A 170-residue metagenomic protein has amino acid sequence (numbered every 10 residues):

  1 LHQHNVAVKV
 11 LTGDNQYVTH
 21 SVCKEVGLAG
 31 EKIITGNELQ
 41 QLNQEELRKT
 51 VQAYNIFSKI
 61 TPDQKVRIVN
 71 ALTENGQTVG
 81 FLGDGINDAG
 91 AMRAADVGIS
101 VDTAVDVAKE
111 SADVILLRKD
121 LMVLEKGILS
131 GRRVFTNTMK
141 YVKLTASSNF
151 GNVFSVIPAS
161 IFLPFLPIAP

Functional and structural regions predicted by a protein language model:
L1-S21, V79: Substrate-recognition element of Asp-dependent hydrolases with the DxDx(T/V) motif
V26, G30-F81, A95, S100-P170: Membrane-embedded transport module
M92: Cytosolic ligand/metal-binding cores
